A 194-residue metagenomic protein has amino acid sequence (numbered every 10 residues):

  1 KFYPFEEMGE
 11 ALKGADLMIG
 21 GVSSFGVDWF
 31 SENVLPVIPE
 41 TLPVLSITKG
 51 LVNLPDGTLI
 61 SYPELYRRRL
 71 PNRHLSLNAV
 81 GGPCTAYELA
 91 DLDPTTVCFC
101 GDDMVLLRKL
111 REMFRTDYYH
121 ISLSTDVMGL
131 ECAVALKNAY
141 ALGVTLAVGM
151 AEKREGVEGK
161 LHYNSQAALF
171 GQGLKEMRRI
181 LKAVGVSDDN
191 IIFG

Functional and structural regions predicted by a protein language model:
K1: Glycine-rich phosphate-binding loop and adjoining beta1-alpha1-beta2 segment of Rossmann-like nucleotide-binding folds
F5-P94, L110-R111: Rossmann-like NAD(P)(H) cofactor-binding subdomain of soluble oxidoreductases
V37, R69-S76, P94-N190: Internal alpha-helical scaffold of NAD(P)-dependent oxidoreductase catalytic cores
I192-G194: An accessory alpha-helical subdomain
